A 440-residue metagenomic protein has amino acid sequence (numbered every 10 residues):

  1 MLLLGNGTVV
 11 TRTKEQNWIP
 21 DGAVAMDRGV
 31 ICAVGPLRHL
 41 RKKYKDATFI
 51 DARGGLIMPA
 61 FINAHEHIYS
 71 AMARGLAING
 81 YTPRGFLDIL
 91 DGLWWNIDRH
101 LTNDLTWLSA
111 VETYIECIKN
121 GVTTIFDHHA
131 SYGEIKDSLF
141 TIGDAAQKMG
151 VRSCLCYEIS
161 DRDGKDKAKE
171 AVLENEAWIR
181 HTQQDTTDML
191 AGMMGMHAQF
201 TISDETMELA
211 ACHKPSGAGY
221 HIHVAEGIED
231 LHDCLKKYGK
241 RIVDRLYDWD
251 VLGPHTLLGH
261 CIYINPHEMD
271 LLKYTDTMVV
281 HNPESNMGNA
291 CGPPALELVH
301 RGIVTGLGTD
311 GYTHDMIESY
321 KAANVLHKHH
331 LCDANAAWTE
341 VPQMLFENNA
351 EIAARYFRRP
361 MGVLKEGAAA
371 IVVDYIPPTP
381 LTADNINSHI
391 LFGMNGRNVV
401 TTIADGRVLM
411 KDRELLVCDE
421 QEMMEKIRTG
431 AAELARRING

Functional and structural regions predicted by a protein language model:
M1-G22, M26-C32, L37, K43 (+1 more regions): Active-site microenvironment of metallo-dependent hydrolases
L2-N6, R41-D88, D104, V111 (+1 more regions): Replace "His-x-His-based motif
P59-A71, H129, G219-I228: Histidine-centered catalytic micro-motifs
M72-T106, I135, D163-G164, I228-H255 (+2 more regions): Active-site gating loops and adjacent loop-to-helix segments of metal-dependent hydrolytic enzymes
L76-H128, G133-V151, L173-D185, R428-R436: Alpha-helical scaffold segments that flank or form the walls of functional sites
Y132-C261: Metal-coordinating catalytic core of metallo-dependent amide/deamination hydrolases
G150, K214-G219, V251-P254, L271-V280 (+2 more regions): Glycine-enriched alpha-helix->loop->beta-strand junction motifs that scaffold or abut catalytic
D248-V251, H255, L296-T379, M394-N395: His/Asp/Glu-enriched, well-ordered alpha-helical/loop segment that forms or immediately abuts the divalent-metal
